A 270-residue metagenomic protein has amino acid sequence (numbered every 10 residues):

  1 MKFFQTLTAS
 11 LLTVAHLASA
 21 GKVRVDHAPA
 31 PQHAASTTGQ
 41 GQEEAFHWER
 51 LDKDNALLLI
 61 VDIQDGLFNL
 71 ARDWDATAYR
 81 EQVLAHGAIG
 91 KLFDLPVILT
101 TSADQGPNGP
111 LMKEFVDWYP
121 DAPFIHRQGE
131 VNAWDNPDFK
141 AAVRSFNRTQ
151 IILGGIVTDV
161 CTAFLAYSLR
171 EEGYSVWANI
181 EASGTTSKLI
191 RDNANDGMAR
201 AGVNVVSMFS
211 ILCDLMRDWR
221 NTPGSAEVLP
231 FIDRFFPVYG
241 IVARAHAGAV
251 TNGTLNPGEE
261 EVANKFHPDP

Functional and structural regions predicted by a protein language model:
M1-K22: Fungal secretory targeting signals
G21-F124, Q128-G129, S145, S175 (+2 more regions): Active-site acidic carboxylates
F46-H47, L111-K113, W134-A142, T162-L165: Short, charged beta->alpha transition segments
P123-W134, I180-A182: A short, structured active-site edge motif that brings together acidic residues
F124-R127, N204-S210: Short acidic-hydrophobic, aromatic-tinged amphipathic segments that line or gate anion-handling sites
A142-T149: Glycine-rich phosphate-binding loop signature in dinucleotide/nucleotide-binding domains
Q150-M208: A contiguous pocket-lining binding segment that forms or flanks enzyme active sites
